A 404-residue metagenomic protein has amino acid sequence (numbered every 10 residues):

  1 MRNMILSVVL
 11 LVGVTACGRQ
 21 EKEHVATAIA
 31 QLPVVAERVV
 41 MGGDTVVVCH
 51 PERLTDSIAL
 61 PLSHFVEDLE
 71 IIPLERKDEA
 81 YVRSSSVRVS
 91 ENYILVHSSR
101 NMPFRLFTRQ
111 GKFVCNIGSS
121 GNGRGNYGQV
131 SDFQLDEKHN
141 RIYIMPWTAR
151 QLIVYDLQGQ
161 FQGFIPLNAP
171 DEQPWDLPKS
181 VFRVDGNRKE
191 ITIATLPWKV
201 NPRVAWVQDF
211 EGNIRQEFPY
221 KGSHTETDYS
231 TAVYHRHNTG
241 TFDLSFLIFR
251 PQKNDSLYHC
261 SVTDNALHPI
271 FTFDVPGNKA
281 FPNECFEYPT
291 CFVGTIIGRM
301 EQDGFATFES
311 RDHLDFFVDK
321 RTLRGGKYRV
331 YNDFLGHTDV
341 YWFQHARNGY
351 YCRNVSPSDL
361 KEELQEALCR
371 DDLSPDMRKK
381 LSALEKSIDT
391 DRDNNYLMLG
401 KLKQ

Functional and structural regions predicted by a protein language model:
T15-A16: C-terminal motif of bacterial Sec signal peptides marking the signal peptidase cleavage site
V25-I71: Blade/loop signatures of beta-propeller domains
V47, N92-S99, N140-P146, N187-K199 (+3 more regions): Short beta-strand elements that form the blades of beta-propeller/WD-repeat-like and other beta-sheet-rich scaffold
L74-S84, P103-F107, K112-H139, P146-W147 (+1 more regions): Blade-loop segments of beta-propeller domains
V82-S86, G128-F133, E172-V184, E226-R236 (+2 more regions): Repeated scaffold domains used in trafficking and secretory/extracellular systems, primarily beta-propellers
P103-F104, A149-I153, K199-W206, Q252-Y258 (+3 more regions): Structural motif
Q129-V130, P146-R203, E217-H224: Asp-box/WD-like beta-propeller blade repeats and closely related beta-sheet repeat scaffolds
L267-F286, L314-N348, K361: Conserved blade-ending motifs and adjacent loop-strand segments that build the rim/top face of beta-propeller domains
